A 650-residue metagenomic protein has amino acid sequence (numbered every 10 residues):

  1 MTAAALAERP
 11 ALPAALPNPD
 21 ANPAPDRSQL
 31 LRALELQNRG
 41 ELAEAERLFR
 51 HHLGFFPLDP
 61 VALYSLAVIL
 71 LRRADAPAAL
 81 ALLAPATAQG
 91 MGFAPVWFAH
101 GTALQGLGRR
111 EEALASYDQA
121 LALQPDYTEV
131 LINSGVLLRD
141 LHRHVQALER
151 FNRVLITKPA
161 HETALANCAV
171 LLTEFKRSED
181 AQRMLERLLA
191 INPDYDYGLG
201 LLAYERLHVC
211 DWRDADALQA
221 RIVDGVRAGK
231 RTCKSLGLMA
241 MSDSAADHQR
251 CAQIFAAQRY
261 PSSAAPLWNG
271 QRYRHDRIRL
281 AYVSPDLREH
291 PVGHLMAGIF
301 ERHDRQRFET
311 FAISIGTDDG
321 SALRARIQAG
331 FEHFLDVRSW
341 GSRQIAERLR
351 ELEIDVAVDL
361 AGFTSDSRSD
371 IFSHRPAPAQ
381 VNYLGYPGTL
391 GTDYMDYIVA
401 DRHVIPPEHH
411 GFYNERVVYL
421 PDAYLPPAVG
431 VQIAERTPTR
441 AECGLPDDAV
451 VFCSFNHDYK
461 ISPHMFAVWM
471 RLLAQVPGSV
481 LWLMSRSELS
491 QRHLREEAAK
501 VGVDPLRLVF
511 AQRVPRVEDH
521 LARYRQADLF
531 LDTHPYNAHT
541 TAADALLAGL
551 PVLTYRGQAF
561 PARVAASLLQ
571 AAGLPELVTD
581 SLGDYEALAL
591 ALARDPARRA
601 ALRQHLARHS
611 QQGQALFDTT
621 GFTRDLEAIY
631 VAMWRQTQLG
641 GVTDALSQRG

Functional and structural regions predicted by a protein language model:
M1-L445, H457, A467, E496-V503 (+5 more regions): Alpha-helical solenoid repeat scaffolds of the TPR/TPR-like class and their adjacent stem/linker regions that mediate
R277-A281, A449-V451, V480: Residues that mark the start of a beta-strand
R307-E309, M470-K500: A conserved nucleotide-sugar
A361, D532-N537, R556: Short Ser/Thr-rich beta->loop micro-motif in glycosyltransferases that lines and helps position the nucleotide-sugar
V451-H464: Substrate-binding clefts and catalytic carboxylate motifs of secreted carbohydrate-active enzymes
A545-L547, Q570: Short alpha-helix at the nucleotide-sugar/activated-sugar donor binding site of glycosyltransferases and closely
P551-F560: Short hydrophobic beta-strand element within catalytic cores of glycosyltransferases and related nucleotide-activated
V564-E576: Acidic, glycine-centered active-site loop in nucleotide-sugar glycosyltransferases
